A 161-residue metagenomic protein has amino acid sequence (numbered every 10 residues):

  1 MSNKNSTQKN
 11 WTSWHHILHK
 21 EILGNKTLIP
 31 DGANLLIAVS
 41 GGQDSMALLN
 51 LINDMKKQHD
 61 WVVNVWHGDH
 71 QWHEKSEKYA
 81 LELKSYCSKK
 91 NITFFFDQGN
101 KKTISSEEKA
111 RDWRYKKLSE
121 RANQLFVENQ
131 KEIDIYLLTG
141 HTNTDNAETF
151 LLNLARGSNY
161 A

Functional and structural regions predicted by a protein language model:
S2-A161: Core alpha/beta nucleotide-donor-binding catalytic domains of modification enzymes
